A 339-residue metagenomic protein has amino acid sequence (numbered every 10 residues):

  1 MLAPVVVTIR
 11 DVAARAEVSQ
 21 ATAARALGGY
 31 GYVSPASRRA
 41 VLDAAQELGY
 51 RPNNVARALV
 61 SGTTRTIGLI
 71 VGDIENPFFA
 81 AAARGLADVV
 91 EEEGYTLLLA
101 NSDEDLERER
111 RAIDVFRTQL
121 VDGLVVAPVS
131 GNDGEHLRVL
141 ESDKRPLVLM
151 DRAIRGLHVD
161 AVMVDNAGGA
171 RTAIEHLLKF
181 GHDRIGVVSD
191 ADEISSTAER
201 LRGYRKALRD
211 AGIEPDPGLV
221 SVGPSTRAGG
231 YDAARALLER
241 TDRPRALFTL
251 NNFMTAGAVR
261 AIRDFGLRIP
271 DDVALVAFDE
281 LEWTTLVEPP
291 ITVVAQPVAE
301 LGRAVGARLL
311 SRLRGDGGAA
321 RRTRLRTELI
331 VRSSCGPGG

Functional and structural regions predicted by a protein language model:
M1-A3, E47, D88-E93, R117 (+2 more regions): Bacterial carbohydrate/catabolite-sensing allosteric modules
M1-R65, G336-G339: N-terminal helix-turn-helix DNA-binding module of bacterial transcription factors
I9, Q20, R38, P52 (+13 more regions): A general structural signal for well-ordered alpha-helical segments in protein cores
V12, G123-L124, L177, L309: Hydrophobic two-helix hairpin corresponding to the core of helix-turn-helix DNA-binding domains
S19, R65, D122, H182-R184 (+1 more regions): Short acidic/polar active-site loop segments enriched in Thr and Asp
P35, L48-G123, D190-A191, L201-R205 (+1 more regions): Amphipathic helical "hinge" segments at domain boundaries
D103-L106, V129-N132, F253: Short beta->alpha connector loops
V125-L137, L149-H158: Acidic, Gly/Pro-rich loop/turn segments at junctions of secondary structure
